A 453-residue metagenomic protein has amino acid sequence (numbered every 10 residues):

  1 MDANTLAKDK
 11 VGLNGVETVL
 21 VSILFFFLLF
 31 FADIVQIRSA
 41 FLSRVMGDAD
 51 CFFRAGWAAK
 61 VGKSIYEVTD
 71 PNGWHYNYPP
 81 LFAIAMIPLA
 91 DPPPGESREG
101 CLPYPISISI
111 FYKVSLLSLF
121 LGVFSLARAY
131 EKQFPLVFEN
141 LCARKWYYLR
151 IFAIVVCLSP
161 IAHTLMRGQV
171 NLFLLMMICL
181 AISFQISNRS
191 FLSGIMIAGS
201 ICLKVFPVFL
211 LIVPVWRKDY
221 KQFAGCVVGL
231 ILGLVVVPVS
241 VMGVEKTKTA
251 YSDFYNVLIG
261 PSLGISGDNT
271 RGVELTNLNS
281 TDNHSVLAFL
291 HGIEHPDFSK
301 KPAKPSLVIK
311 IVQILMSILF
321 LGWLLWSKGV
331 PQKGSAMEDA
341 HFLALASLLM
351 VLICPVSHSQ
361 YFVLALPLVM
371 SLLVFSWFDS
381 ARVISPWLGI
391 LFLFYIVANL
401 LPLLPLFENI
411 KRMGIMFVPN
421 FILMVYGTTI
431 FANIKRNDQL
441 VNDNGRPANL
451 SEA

Functional and structural regions predicted by a protein language model:
D2-L192, R217-F342, A346-S359, L440: Primarily membrane-embedded glycan-assembly and transfer machineries that use lipid-linked glycans
E67-H75, I201-P207, N256, V273-F289 (+2 more regions): Juxtamembrane/interfacial segments around transmembrane helices
V114-S118, L172-M177, S200-F206, V227 (+3 more regions): Membrane-embedded alpha-helical segments of multi-pass membrane proteins, especially the transmembrane helices
S125, M176-S187, V213-K218, Q222 (+2 more regions): Transmembrane alpha-helices and membrane-interface helical segments of multi-pass integral membrane enzymes
F184-R189, F209-L210, V235-E245, V374-R382 (+1 more regions): Juxtamembrane membrane-interface segments at transmembrane alpha-helix termini
I197-V215, C354-L364: Transmembrane helices and adjacent periplasmic/lumenal helix-loop junctions of polyprenol-phosphate-dependent
A198, C226-I231, F342-L348, P367 (+1 more regions): Central hydrophobic cores of alpha-helical transmembrane segments in multi-pass integral membrane proteins
S371-A453: Aromatic-enriched
